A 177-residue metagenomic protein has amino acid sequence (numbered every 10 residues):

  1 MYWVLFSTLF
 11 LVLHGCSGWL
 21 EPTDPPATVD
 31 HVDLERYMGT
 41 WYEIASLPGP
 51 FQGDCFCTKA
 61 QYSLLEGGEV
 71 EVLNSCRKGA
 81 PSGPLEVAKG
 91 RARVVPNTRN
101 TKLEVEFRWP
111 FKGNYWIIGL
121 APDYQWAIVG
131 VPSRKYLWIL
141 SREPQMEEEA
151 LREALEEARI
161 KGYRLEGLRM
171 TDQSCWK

Functional and structural regions predicted by a protein language model:
W3, F10-K177: A beta-rich soluble binding module of mature secreted/lumenal proteins
